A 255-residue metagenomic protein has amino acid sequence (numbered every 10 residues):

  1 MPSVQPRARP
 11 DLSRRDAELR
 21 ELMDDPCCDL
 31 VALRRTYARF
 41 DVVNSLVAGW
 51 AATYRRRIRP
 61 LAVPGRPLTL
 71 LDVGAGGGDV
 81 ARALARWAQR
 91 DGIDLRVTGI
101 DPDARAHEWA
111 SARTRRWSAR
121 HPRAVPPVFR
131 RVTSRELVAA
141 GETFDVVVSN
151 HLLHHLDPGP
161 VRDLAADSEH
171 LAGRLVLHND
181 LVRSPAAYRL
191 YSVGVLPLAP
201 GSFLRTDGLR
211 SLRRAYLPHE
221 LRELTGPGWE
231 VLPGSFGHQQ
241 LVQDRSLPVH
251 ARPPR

Functional and structural regions predicted by a protein language model:
M1-P26: N-terminal auxiliary segments of SAM/dcSAM-dependent transferases
P26, L30-R55: Class I SAM-dependent methyltransferase Rossmann-like catalytic core, especially the SAM/SAH-binding loop
L71, G77-D79, L84-E136: Class I SAM-dependent methyltransferase SAM/SAH-binding core
V148: A conserved beta-strand element that flanks and buttresses the S-adenosyl-L-methionine
L156-S168: A short, conserved alpha-helix within the catalytic core of class I
G173-L181: Conserved beta-strand signature within the Rossmann-like core of class I S-adenosyl-L-methionine
L181-L224: C-terminal alpha-helical "lid/dimerization" subdomain adjacent to the S-adenosyl-L-methionine
R214-R255: Conserved Class I S-adenosyl-L-methionine
